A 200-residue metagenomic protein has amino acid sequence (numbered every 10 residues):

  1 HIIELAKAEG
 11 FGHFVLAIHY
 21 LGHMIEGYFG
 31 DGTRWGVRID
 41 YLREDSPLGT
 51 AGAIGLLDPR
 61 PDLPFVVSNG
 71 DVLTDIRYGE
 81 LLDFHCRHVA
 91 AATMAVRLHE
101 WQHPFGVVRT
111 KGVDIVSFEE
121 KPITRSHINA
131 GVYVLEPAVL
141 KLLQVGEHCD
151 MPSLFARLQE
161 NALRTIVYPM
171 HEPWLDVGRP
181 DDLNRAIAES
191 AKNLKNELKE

Functional and structural regions predicted by a protein language model:
H1-N69, Y78-E80, V145: Conserved N-terminal catalytic core of the sugar/cofactor nucleotidyltransferase
F11, D62, V89-A90, A162-L163: Short, high-confidence coil segments that cap the C-terminus of an alpha-helix and link into the following beta-strand
I25, L57, D71, H85 (+3 more regions): Residue-level signal for inorganic ion chemistry
D31-W35, R109-T110, R157-Q159: Short, conserved catalytic or adaptor-binding loops enriched in Gly and charged residues
L42-E44, A95, Y168-M170: Conserved beta-strand termini and adjacent loop/short-helix elements that scaffold enzyme active sites in alpha/beta
R43, G49, F105-F118: Acidic/His-rich active-site region of diverse nucleotide-sugar glycosyltransferases
F65-V66, L73, R77-C86, H99-Q102 (+1 more regions): Catalytic-core segments of class I nucleotidyltransferases/pyrophosphorylases that form NMP-activated intermediates
H88-L98: A short, conserved acidic/glycine-rich loop-to-beta-strand motif that forms the donor nucleotide-sugar/metal
